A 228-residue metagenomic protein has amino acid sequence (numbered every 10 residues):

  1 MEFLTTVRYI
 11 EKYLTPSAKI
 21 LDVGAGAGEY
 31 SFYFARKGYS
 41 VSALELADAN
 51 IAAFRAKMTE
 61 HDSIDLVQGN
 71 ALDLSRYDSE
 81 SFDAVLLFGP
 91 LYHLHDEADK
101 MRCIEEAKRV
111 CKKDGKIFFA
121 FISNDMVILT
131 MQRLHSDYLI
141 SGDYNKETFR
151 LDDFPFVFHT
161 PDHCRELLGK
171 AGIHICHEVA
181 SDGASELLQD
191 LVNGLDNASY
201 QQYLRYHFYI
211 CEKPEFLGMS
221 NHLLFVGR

Functional and structural regions predicted by a protein language model:
M1-P16: Conserved alpha-helix/loop element of class I SAM-dependent methyltransferases that forms part of the SAM/SAH-binding
E29-D73: Class I SAM-dependent methyltransferase SAM/SAH-binding core
S75-V85: A short acidic, Gly/Pro-enriched loop at the edge of an enzyme's catalytic core that lines a small-molecule cofactor
A84-A98: A short SAM/SAH-binding and catalytic strip from SAM-dependent methyltransferases
M101-K113: A short glycine-rich, Lys/Arg-flanked "PGG" loop and its adjoining helix->strand segment in the class I
I117-D143: Conserved class I S-adenosyl-L-methionine
P155-G172, E178: Short alpha-helix
H177-R228: A C-terminal cap/extension of S-adenosyl-L-methionine-dependent methyltransferases that defines the acceptor-substrate
